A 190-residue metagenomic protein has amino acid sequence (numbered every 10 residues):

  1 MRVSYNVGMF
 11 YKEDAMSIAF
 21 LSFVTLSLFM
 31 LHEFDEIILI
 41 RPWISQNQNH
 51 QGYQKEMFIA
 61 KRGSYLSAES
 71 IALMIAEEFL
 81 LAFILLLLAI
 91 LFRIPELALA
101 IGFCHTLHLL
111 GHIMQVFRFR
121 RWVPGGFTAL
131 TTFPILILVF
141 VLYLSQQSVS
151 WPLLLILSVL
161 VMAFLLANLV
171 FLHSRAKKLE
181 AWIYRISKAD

Functional and structural regions predicted by a protein language model:
M16-R41: N-terminal signal-anchor transmembrane alpha helix
M30-I37, H105-V116, M162-K178: Transmembrane alpha-helical segments that form the membrane-embedded catalytic/substrate-channel core of multi-pass
I37-S64, A176-D190: Cytosolic, membrane-interface loops and tails of multi-pass inner-membrane proteins
I71-L88, T131-I137: Core segments of transmembrane alpha-helices that mediate helix-helix packing or line hydrophobic substrate/ligand
L91-P95, I113-V123, Q146-S148: Membrane-interface helix caps and helix-loop-helix hairpins in membrane proteins
A100, R118-T131, S150-L157: Non-cytosolic membrane-interface motifs at loop->transmembrane helix junctions
F103-H112, V123-L144, F164: Hydrophobic alpha-helical membrane segments
I137-D190: Terminal transmembrane helical module of multi-pass membrane proteins
